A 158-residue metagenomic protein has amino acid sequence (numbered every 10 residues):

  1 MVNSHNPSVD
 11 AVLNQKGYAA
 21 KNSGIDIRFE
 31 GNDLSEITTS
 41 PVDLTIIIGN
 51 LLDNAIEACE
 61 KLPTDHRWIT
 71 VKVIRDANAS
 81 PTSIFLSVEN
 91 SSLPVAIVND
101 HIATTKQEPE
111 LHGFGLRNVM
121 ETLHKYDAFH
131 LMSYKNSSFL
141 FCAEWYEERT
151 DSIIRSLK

Functional and structural regions predicted by a protein language model:
N3-S23: Short beta-to-alpha transition helix within the HATPase_c
H5, I27-I47: Conserved short strand/loop->alpha-helix "switch" segment adjacent to the catalytic nucleotide/phosphoryl-transfer site
F29-D33, R75-A77, Y134: Heptad-repeat coiled-coil segments of the DHp/HisKA dimerization-phosphoacceptor module
P41-T64: Conserved ATP-binding N-box helix of the HATPase_c
H66-P81: Short beta-strand/loop element within the Bergerat-fold HATPase_c
S80-G113, S152-K158: Glycine-rich/acidic phosphate-handling loop/turn and adjacent ATP-lid/helix of nucleotide-binding kinase/ATPase domains
H112, E121-K158: Flexible, glycine-/charge-rich segments associated with ATP-binding catalytic modules
